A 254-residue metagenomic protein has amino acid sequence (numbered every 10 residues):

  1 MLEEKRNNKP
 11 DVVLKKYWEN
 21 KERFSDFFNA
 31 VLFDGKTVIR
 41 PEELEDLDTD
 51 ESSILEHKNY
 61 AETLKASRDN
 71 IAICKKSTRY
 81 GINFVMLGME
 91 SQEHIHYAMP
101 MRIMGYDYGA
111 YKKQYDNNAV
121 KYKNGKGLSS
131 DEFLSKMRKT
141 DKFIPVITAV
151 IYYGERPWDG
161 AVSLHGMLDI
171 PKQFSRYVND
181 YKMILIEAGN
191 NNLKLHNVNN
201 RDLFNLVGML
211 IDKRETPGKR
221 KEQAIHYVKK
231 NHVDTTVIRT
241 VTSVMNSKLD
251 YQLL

Functional and structural regions predicted by a protein language model:
M1-L254: Elongated, amphipathic alpha-helical interaction scaffolds
